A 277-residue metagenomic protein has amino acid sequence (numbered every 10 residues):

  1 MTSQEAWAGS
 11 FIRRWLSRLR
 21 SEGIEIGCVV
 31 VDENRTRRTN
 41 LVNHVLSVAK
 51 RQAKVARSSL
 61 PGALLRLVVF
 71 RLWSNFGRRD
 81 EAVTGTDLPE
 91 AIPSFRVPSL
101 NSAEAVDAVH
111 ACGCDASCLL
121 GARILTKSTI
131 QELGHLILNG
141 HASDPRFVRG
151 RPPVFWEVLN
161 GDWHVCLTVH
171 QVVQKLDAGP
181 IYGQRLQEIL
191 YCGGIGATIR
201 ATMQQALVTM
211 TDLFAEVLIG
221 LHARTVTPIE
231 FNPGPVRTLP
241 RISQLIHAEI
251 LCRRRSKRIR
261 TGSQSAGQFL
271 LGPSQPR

Functional and structural regions predicted by a protein language model:
M1-R277: One-carbon transfer enzymes
